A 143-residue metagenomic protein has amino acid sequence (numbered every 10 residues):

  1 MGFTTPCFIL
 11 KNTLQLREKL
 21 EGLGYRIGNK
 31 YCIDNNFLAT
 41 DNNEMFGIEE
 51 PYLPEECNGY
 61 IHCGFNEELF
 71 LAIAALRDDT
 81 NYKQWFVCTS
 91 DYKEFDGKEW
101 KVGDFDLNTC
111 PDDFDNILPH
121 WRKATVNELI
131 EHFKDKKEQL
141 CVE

Functional and structural regions predicted by a protein language model:
M1-G28, E143: Short, extreme N-terminal segment that most often corresponds to the first beta-strand
L23, Y31-E143: Charged interaction segments
